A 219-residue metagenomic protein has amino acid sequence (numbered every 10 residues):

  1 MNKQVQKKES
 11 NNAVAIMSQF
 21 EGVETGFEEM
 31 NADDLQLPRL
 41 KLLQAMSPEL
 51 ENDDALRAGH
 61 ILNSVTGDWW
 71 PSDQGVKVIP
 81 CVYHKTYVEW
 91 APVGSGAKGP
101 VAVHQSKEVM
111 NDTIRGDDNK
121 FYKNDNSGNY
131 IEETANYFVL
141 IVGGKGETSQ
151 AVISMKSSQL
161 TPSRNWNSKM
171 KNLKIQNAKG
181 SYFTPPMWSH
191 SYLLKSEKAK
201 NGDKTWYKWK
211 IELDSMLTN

Functional and structural regions predicted by a protein language model:
M1-T148, N201-K208, E212-T218: OB-fold ssDNA-binding interfaces and closely related basic DNA-contact patches used across DNA replication/repair
E133-D214: Extended serine/threonine-enriched, polar tracts that run as long, contiguous segments within proteins
